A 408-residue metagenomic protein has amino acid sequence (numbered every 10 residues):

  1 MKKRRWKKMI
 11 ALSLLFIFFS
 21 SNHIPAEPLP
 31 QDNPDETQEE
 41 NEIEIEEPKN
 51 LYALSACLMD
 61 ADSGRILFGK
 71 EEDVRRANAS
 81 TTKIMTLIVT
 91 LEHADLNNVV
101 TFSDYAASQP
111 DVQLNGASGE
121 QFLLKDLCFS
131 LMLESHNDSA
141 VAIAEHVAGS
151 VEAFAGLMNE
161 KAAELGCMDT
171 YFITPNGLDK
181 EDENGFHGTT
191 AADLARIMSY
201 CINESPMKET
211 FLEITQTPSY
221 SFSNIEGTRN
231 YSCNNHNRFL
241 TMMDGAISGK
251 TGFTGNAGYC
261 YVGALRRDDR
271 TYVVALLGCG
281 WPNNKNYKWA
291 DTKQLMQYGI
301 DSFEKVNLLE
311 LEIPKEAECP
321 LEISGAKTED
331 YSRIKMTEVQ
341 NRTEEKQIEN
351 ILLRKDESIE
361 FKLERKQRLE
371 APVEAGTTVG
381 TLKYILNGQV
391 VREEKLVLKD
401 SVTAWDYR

Functional and structural regions predicted by a protein language model:
M1-R5, G69: Short, Lys/Arg-rich N-terminal segment immediately upstream of the first membrane anchor
R4-A26: Sec-dependent N-terminal signal peptides of Gram-positive bacterial secreted proteins and lipoproteins
K8-M9, I84, R267: Hydrophobic alpha-helical segments, especially transmembrane helices and their immediate juxtamembrane helical caps
S20-S21, L96, E310: Residues in and immediately flanking transmembrane alpha helices
A26-E209: Active-site-adjacent loops and short helices of periplasmic peptidoglycan-processing enzymes
G185-R408: Domain-terminus/edge residues, biased toward the C-terminal soluble/receptor-binding domains of extracytoplasmic
